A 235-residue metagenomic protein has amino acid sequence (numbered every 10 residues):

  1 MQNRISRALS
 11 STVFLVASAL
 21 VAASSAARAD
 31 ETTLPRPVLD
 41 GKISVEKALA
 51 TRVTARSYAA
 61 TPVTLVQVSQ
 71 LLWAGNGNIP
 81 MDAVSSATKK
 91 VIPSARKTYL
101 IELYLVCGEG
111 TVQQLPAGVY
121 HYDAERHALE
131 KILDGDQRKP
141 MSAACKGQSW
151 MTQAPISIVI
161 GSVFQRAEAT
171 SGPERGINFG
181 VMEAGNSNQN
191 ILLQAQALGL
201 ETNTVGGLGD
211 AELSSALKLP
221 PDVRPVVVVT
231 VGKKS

Functional and structural regions predicted by a protein language model:
M1-R7: N-terminal secretory signal peptides that target proteins for export/translocation
S11-A22: Bacterial N-terminal signal peptides
A27-A154: N-terminal amphipathic, basic helical "cap/leader" segment at the start of enzyme domains
R52, L71, L103, I156-R166 (+1 more regions): Small-aliphatic-rich amphipathic alpha-helix that forms the alpha element of a beta-alpha
N76, G108-G110, A124-E125, G161-Q165 (+2 more regions): Solvent-exposed coil/turn segments that connect beta secondary-structure elements in extracytoplasmic/periplasmic
Q114-L115, T170-G172: Short glycine/proline-enriched turns and hinge-like loops at secondary-structure junctions
V119-H121, S157-V159, V228: Conserved hydrophobic/aromatic beta-strand scaffold that supports enzyme active sites
K218-S235: A glycine-rich helix N-cap at a beta->alpha junction
